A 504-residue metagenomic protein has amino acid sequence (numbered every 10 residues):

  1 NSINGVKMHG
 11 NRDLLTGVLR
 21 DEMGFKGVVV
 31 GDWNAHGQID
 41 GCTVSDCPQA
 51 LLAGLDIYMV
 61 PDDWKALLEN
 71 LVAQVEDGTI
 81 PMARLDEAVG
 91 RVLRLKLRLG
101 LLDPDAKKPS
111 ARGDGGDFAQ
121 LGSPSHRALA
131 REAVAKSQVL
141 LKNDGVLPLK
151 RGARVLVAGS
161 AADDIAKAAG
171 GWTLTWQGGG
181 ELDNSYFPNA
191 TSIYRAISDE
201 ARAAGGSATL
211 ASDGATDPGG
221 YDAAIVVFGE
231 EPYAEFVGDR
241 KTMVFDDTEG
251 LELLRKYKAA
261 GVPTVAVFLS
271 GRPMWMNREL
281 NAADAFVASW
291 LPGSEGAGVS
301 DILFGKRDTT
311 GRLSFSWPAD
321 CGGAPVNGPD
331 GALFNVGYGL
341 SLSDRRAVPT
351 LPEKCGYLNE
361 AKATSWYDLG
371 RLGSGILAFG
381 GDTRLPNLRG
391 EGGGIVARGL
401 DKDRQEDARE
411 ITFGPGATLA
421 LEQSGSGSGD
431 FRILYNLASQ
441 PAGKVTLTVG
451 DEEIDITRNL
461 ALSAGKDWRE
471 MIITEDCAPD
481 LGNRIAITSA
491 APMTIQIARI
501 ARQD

Functional and structural regions predicted by a protein language model:
G5-G10, E22-G24, V30-D40, L67-I80 (+4 more regions): C-terminal non-catalytic regions of proteins with extracellular/luminal or membrane-system context
L15, E22, V44-D56, G90-L102: Conserved short secondary-structure transition element at the edge of the structured enzyme core that lines
F25-S45, Q49, A53-D63: Short acidic/histidine-rich active-site segments
C47, R84-L93, S300, W317: Short, well-structured alpha-helical segments that form the helix of a local strand-helix-strand
K65, L71-A106: Long, well-ordered, tryptophan-enriched scaffold segments
A83, R94-K136: Helix-enriched interaction subdomains in cytosolic or periplasmic regions, typified by TIR/SEFIR signaling/NADase cores
W468-D476: Exposed aromatic-hydrophobic patches
D476-I487: Noncatalytic modules at the cell exterior or secretory-pathway interfaces, chiefly beta-strand-rich lectin/adhesion
